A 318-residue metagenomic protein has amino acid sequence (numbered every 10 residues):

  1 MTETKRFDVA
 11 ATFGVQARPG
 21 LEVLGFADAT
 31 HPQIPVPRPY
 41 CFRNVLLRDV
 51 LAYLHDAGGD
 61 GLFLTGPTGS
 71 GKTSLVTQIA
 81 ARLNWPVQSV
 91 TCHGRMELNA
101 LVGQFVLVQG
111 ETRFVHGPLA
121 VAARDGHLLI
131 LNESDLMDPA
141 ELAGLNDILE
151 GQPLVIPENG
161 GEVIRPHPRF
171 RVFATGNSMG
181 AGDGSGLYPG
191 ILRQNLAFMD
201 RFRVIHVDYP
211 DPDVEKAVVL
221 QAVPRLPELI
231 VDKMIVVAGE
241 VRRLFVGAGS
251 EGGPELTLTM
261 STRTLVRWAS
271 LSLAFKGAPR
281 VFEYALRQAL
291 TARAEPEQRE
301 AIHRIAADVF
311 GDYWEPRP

Functional and structural regions predicted by a protein language model:
M1-P318: C-terminal regulatory/interaction module of P-loop NTP-utilizing enzymes
